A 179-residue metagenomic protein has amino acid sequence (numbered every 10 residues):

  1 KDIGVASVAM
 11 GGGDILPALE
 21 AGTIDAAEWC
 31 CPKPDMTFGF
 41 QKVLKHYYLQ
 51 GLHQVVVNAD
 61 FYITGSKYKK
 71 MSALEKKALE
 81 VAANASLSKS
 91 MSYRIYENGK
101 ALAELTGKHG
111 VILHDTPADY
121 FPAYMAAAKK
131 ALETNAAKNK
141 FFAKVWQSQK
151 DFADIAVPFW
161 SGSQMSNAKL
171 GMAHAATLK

Functional and structural regions predicted by a protein language model:
K1-K179: N-terminal secretory/targeting leader peptides
